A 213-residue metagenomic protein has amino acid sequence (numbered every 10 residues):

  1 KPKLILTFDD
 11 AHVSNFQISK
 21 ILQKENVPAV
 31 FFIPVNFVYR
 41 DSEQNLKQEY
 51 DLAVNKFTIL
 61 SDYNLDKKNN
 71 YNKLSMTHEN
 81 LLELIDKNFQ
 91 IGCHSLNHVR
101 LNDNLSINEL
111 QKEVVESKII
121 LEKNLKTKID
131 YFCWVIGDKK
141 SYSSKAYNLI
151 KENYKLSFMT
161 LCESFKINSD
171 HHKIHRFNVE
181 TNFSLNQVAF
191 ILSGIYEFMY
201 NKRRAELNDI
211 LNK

Functional and structural regions predicted by a protein language model:
K1-T7, H12-V13, K24, N104-K213: C-terminal active-site subregion of NodB/CE4 polysaccharide deacetylases
P2-L4, Q23-K140, K173-I174: Metal-dependent polysaccharide deacetylase catalytic core of the NodB/CE4 family, i.e., the active-site-bearing domain
S14-N15, V99: Hydrophobic positions within alpha-helical membrane elements
Q17-I18, N102: Short, function-defining helix-loop hinge/capping sites that tune catalysis or transport
I18-K20, H78-L82, S144-K151: Short amphipathic alpha-helical segments and helix-helix/interface helices
